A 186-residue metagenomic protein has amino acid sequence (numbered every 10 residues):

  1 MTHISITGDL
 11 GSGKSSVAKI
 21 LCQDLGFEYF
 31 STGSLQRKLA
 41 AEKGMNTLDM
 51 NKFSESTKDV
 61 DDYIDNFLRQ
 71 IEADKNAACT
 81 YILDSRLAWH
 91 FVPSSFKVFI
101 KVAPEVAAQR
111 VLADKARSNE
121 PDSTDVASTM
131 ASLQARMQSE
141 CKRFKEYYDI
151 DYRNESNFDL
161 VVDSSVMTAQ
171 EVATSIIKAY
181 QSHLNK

Functional and structural regions predicted by a protein language model:
M1-D62, D74-C79, F96, V126 (+2 more regions): Glycine-rich phosphate-binding loop of ATP-dependent small-molecule kinases
T32-V92, E105-Q109, A113-P121, A131 (+1 more regions): ATP-dependent small-molecule kinase phosphotransfer cores that center on conserved nucleotide phosphate-binding segments
S85, V102, S164: Residues immediately flanking
A88-S95, R153-S156: Short loop/helix-cap segments at secondary-structure boundaries that form the rim of catalytic
V102-A107, T168: Conserved nucleotide-binding/hydrolysis micro-motifs of P-loop NTPases
E120-V172: Small-molecule kinase domains that catalyze NTP-dependent phosphoryl transfer to phosphate-bearing small molecules
